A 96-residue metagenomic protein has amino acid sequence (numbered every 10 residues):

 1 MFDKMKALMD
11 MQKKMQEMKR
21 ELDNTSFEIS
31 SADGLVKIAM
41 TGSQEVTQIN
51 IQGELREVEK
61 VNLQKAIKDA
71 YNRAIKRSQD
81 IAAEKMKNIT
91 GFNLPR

Functional and structural regions predicted by a protein language model:
M1-E28, R77-R96: Long amphipathic alpha-helical segments used for membrane anchoring, targeting, substrate engagement, or oligomerization
M5-L8, K60, Q64: Short, structured helix-loop boundary elements
L8, Q44, I67: Residue-level signature of catalytic and energy-coupling elements of molecular machines, predominantly ATP/GTP-dependent
S26, D33, G53-L55: Short, well-ordered turn and helix-capping elements at secondary-structure junctions
I29-T47: N-terminal intrinsically disordered, cationic/polar leader segments that include organellar targeting peptides
E45, I49-K60: A short interface-forming secondary-structure element
A66, A70-I81: Stable alpha-helical structural segments in soluble proteins, enriched in small hydrophobic residues
